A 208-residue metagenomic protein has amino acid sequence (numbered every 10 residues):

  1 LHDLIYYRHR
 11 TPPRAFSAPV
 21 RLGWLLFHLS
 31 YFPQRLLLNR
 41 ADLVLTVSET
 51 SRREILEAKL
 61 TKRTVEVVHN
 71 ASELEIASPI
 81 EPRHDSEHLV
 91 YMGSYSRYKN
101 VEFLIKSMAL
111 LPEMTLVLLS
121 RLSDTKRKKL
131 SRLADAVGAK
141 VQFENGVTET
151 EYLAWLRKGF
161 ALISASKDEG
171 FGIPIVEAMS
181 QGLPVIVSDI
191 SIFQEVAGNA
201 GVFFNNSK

Functional and structural regions predicted by a protein language model:
L1-K208: Carbohydrate transferase catalytic cores enriched for Leloir-type hexosyltransferases
